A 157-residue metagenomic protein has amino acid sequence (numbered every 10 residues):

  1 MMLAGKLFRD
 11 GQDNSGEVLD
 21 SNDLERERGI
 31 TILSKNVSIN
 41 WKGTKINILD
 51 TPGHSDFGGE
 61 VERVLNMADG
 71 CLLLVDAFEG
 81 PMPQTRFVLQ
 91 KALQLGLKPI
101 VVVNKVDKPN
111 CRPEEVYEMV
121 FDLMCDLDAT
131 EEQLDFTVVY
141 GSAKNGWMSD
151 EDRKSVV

Functional and structural regions predicted by a protein language model:
M1-P81, V88-L89, E115, M119: P-loop NTPase switch module centered on the Walker A-proximal segment
A77-V157: P-loop NTPase catalytic nucleotide-binding module
